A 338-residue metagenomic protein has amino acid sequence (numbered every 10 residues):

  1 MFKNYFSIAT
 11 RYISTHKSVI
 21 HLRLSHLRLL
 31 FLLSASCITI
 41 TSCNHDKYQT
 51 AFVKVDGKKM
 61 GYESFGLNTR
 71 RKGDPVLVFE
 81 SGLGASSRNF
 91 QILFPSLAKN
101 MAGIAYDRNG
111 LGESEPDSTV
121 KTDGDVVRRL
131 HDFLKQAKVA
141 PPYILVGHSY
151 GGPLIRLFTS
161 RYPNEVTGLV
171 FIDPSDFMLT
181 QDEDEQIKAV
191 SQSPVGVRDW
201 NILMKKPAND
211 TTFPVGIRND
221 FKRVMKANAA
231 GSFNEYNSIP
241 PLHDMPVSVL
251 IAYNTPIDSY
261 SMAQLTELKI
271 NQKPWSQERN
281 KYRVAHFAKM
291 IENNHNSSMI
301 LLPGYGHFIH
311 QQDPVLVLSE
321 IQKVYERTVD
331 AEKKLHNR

Functional and structural regions predicted by a protein language model:
T41-S42: C-terminal motif of bacterial Sec signal peptides marking the signal peptidase cleavage site
D56-G66: A short loop-to-beta-strand scaffold at the N-terminal edge of the catalytic core in hydrolase folds
F65, R70, A105-I144: Active-site loop/oxyanion-hole signature of alpha/beta-hydrolase fold enzymes
F65-E113: Conserved HGGG/HGGXW glycine-rich cap/lid loop of the alpha/beta-hydrolase fold
P141-M178: Conserved hydrolase catalytic core segment
I172-W200: Flexible "cap/lid" loop of the alpha/beta hydrolase fold
K206-L301: Conserved serine/cysteine hydrolase catalytic core
S297, P303-R338: Catalytic active-site module of serine/aspartate enzymes centered on a nucleophile-bearing elbow/loop
